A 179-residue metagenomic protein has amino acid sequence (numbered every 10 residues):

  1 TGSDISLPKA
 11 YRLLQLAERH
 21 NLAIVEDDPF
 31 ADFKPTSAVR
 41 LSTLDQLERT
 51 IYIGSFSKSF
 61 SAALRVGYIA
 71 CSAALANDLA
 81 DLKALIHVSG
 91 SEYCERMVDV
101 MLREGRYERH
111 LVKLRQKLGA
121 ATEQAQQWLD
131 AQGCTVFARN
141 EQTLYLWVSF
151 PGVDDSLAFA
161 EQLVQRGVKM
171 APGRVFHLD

Functional and structural regions predicted by a protein language model:
T1-D179: PLP-dependent class I/II
